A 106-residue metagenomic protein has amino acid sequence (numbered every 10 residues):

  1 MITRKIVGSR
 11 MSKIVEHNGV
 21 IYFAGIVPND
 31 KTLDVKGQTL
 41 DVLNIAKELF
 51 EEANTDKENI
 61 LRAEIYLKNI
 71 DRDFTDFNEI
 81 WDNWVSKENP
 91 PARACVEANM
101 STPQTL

Functional and structural regions predicted by a protein language model:
M1-L61, L67-L106: N-terminal presequence-like segments and the immediate start of the first folded domain
